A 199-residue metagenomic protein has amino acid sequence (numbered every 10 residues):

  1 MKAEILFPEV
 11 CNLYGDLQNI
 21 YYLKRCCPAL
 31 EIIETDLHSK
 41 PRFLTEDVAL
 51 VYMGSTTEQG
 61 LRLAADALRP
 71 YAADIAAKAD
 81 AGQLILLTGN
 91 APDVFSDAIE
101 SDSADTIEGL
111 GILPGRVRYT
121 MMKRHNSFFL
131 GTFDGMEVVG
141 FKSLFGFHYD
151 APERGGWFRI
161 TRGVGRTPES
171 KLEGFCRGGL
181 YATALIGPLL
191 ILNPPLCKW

Functional and structural regions predicted by a protein language model:
M1-D80, I191-K198: N-terminal beta1-alpha1 cap of cysteine-dependent amidohydrolase-like domains
E34, L86-G89, K142, A184: A structural signal for short, well-ordered beta-strand segments and their strand-loop junctions that often border
D47-V48, A81-Q83, D105-E108, M136-V138 (+1 more regions): Short coil/turn connectors at secondary-structure junctions
L50-G54, L86, A182-A184: Structural motif
T56-T132: Cysteine-nucleophile active-site neighborhood
E58-Q59, P92-V94, F147-Y149, L189-I191: Glycine-rich nucleotide phosphate-binding loop and flanking beta-alpha elements of Rossmann-like dinucleotide-binding
D102-G174: Pocket-forming structural segment of enzyme catalytic cores
R166-W199: A glycine-centered loop/beta-turn motif at secondary-structure junctions
